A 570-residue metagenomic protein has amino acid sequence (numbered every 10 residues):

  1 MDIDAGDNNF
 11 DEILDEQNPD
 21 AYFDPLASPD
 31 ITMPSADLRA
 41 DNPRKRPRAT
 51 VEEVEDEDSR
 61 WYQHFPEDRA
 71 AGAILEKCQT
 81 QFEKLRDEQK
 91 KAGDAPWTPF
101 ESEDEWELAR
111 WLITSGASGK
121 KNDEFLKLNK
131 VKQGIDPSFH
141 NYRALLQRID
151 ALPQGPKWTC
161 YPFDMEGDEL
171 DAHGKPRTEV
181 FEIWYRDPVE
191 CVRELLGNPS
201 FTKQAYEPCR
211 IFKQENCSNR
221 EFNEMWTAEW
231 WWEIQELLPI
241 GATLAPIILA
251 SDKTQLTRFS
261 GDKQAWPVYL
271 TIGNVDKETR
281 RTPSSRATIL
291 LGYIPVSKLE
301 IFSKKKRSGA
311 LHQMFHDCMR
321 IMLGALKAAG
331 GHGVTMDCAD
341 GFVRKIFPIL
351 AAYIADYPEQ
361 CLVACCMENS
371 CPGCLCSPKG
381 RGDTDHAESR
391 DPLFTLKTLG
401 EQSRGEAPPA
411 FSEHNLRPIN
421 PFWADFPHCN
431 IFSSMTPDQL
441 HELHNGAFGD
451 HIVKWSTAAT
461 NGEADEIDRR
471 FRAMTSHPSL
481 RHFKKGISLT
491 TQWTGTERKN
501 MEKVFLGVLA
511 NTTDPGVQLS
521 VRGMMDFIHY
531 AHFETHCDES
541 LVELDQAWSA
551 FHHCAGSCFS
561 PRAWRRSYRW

Functional and structural regions predicted by a protein language model:
M1-G155, C160: N-terminal regions that are enriched for targeting/export leaders and immediately downstream pro/stem segments
M1-T32, D41-K45, L145-L237, G446-W570: Terminal interaction-prone segments of large eukaryotic proteins
H64-E103, F212-E229, Q235, D337-F342 (+1 more regions): Acidic/polar, low-complexity linker and loop regions
Q89-K90, F100-A109, Y142, M225-E233 (+3 more regions): Short linear interaction motifs
T114, S118, L128-I135, G155 (+10 more regions): Short amphipathic alpha-helical interaction elements and helix-loop-helix interfaces that mediate dimerization
P156-D317, I321, A329, C361-H386: Internal mixed beta-strand/loop scaffold within catalytic domains of large alpha/beta enzymes
P295-H312, H316-M319, G324-V504, S520: Domain-level detector for long, ordered catalytic/regulatory cores in large eukaryotic signaling and trafficking
